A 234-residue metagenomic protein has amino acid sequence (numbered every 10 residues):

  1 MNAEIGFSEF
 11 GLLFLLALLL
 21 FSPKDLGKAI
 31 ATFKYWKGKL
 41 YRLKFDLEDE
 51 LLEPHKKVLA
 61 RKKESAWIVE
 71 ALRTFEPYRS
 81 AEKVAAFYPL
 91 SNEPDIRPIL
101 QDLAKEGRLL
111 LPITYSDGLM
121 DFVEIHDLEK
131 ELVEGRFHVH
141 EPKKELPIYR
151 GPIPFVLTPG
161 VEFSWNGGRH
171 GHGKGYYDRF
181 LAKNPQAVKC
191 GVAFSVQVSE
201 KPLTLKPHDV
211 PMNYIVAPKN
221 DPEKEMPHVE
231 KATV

Functional and structural regions predicted by a protein language model:
M1-T32, W36: Hydrophobic single transmembrane helices highlighted by the model
Y35-A66: Charge-biased amphipathic single alpha-helical segments
E53, R61-G151: N-terminal active-site beta-alpha-beta segment that forms phosphate/nucleotide-binding and substrate-recognition loops
A86, L109, L157, G173 (+1 more regions): Residue-level signal for inorganic ion chemistry
Y88, G160, K219: Glycine-rich, N-terminal phosphate-binding loop of Rossmann-like dinucleotide-binding domains
I96-Q101, G167-L181: Short Gly/Thr/Asp-enriched flexible loops that form oxyanion-binding sites at enzyme active sites
G151-V156, S164-G168, D178-V234: Surface-exposed, charge/polar-rich loops and edge strands
